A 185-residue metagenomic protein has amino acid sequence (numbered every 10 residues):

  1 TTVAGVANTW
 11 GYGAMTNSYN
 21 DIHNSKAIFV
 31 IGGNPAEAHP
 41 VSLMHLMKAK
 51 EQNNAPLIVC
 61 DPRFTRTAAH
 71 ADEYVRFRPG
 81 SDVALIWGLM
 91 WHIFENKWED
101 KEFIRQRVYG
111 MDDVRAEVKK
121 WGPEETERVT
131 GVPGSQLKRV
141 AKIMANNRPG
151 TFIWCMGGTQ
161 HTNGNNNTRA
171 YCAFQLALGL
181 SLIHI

Functional and structural regions predicted by a protein language model:
T1-L180: Cofactor-pocket helix-loop regions in the catalytic cores of large enzyme subunits
I183-I185: Conserved small/polar residues in nucleotide/adenosyl-binding loops
